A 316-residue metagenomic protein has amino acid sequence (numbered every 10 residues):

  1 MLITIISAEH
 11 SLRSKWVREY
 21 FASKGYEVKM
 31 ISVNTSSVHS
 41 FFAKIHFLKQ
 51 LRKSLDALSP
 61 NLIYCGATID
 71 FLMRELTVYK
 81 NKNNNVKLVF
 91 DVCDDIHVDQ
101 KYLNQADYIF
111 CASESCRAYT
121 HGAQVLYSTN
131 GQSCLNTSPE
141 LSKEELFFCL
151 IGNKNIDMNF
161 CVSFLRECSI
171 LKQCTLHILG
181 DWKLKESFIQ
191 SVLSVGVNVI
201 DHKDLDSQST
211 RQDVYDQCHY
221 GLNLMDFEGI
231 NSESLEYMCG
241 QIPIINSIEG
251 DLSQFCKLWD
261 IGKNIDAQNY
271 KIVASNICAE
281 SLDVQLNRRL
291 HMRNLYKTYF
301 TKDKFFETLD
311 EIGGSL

Functional and structural regions predicted by a protein language model:
M1-T35, Y108, R166-L171: N-terminal subdomain of nucleotide-sugar transferases
T4, K53-L72, V86-V89: Short N-terminal targeting/anchoring amphipathic segment
S14, F47, L62-N83, I96-V98: An aromatic- and histidine-rich active-site surface loop
S32, H97, N104-T137, I151-G152: Donor nucleotide-sugar binding/catalytic pocket of nucleotide-sugar-dependent glycosyltransferases
F110, P139-S169, H177: Conserved donor-binding/catalytic core segment of Leloir-type glycosyltransferases
E186-S209: Nucleotide-activated donor-binding/catalytic signature segment of Leloir-type glycosyltransferases, i.e., the conserved
D213-G229, I242: Acidic donor-binding loop of glycosyltransferase active sites
Q268-V273, L282-L316: A charged, aromatic-enriched C-terminal amphipathic alpha-helix characteristic of glycosyltransferases across folds
